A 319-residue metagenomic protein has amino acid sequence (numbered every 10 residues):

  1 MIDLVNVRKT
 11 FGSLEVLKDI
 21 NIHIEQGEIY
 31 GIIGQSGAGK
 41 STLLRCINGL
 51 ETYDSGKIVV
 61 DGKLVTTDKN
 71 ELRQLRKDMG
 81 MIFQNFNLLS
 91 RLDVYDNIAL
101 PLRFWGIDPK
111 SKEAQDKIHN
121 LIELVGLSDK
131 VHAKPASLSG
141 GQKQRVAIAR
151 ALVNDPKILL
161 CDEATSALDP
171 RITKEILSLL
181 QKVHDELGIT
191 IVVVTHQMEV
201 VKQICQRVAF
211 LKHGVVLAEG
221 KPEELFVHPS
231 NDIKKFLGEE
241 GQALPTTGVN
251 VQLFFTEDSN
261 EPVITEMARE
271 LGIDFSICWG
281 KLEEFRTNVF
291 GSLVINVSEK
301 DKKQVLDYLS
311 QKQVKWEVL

Functional and structural regions predicted by a protein language model:
N48: Helix-to-loop junction immediately C-terminal to a conserved catalytic motif
L64, A99, R103-G106, K110-D129: Conserved ABC ATPase "signature" region
V65-G80, F104, S111, L225-H228: ABC ATPase NBD coupling module
L92-L100: Short coil-to-helix segment of the ABC ATPase nucleotide-binding domain corresponding to the Q-loop/switch region
A133-A136, V153-N154: Conserved signature/switch motifs of ABC ATPase nucleotide-binding domains
E219-G220: ABC ATPase "signature
